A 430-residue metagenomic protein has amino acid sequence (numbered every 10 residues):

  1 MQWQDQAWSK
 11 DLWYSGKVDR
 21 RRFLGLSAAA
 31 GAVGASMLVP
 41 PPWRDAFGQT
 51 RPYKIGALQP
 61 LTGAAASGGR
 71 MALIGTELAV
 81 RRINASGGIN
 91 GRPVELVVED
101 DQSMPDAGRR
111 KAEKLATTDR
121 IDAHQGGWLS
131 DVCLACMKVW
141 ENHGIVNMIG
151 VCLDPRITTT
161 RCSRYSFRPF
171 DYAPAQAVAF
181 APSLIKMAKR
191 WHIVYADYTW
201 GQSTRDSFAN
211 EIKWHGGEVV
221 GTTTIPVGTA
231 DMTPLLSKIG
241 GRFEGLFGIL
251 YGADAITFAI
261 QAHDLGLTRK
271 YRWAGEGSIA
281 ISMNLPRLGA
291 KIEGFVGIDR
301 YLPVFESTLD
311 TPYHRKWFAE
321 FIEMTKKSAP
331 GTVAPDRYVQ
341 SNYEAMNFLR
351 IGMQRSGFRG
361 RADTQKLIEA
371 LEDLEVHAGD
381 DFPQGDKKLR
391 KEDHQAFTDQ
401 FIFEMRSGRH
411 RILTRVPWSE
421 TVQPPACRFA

Functional and structural regions predicted by a protein language model:
M1-R22, S36: N-terminal secretory signal peptides
G16-K17, L38-A64: C-terminal segment of N-terminal export signals and the immediately downstream linker at the start of the mature
G56-E77, E99-P105, W128-L129, A196-G201 (+3 more regions): Extracytoplasmic "Venus flytrap"
S67-A72, I89-T159, P169, I225-M232 (+1 more regions): Beta-alpha junction/loop-to-helix N-cap segments that form part of ligand/metal-binding clefts
R110, P155-R156, S163-L265, T308-R315: Extracellular/periplasmic Venus flytrap/periplasmic-binding protein
L115, R120-W128, M148-G150, H192-Y195 (+4 more regions): Periplasmic-binding protein-like
A262-Y343, S356-F358, R415-F429: Extracellular/periplasmic periplasmic-binding protein-like sensory domains
M324-V339, R350-I412, C427: Segments of small-molecule ligand-sensing domains
